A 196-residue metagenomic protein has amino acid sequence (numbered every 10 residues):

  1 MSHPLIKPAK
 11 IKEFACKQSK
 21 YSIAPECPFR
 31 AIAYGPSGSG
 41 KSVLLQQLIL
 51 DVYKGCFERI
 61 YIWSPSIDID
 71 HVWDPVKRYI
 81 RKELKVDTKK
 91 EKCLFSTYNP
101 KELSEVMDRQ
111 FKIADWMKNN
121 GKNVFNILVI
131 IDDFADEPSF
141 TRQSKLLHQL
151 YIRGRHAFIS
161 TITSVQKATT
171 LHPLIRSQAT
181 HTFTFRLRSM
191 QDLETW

Functional and structural regions predicted by a protein language model:
M1-K20, I67: N-terminal pre-Walker A segment at the start of P-loop NTPase domains
S2, K10-I11, K89, D108-W116: Intrinsic disorder/low-complexity detector
A9-K12, I32, Y61: Small/flexible residues
K17-S19, A31-S39, V43-D51, G55 (+2 more regions): Conserved P-loop NTPase motor cores
P28: Short coil/loop residues immediately preceding or within conserved phosphate-binding loops of NTP-utilizing enzyme
Q47-Y98: Conserved nucleotide-state-sensing and coupling region of NTP-binding domains
